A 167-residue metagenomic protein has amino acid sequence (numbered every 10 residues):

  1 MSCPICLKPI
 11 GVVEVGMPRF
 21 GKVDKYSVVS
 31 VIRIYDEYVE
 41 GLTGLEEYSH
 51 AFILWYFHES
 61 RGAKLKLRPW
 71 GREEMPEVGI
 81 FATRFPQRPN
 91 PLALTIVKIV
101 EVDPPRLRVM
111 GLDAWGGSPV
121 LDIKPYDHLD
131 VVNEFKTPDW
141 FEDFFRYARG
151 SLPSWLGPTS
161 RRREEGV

Functional and structural regions predicted by a protein language model:
M1-L94, V100-V167: Cys-His-centered catalytic/binding microenvironment captured across papain-like cysteine peptidases and homologous
